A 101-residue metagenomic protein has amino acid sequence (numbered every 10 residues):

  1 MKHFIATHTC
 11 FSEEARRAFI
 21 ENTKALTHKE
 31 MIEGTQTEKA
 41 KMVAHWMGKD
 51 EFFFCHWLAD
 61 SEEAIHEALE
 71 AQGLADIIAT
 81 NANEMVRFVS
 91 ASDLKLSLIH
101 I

Functional and structural regions predicted by a protein language model:
M1-K2, T37: Extreme N-terminus of proteins, especially the signal/transit-peptide cleavage junction and the first residues
K2-A18: Short glycine-/aliphatic-rich beta-strand segments at the starts of folded cytosolic domains
F4-H8, M42-L69: Short, well-ordered beta-strand segments in beta-rich or mixed alpha/beta enzyme and ligand-binding folds
E13, R17, K49, V89-S92: A broad, structure-centric signal for solvent-exposed, well-ordered loop/edge residues that line or flank functional
E13-K41: Short amphipathic alpha-helical segments
K29, G34-T37, L58-A91: An amphipathic, aromatic/His-enriched active-site/gating alpha helix that lines ligand/cofactor pockets
I99-I101: Conserved small/polar residues in nucleotide/adenosyl-binding loops
